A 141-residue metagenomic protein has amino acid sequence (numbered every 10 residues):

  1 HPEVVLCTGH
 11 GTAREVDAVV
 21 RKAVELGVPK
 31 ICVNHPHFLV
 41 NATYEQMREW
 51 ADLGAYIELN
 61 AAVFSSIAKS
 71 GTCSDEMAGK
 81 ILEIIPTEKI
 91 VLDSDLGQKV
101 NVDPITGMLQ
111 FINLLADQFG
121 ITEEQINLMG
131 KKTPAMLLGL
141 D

Functional and structural regions predicted by a protein language model:
H1, A23-V24, Q46-G54, G79-T87: Acidic (Asp/Glu)-rich catalytic clusters
H1-A42: Divalent metal-binding pocket/active-site signature
L6-T8, I31-N34, A55-L59, I90-S94: Hydrophobic faces of well-ordered beta-strands that scaffold small-molecule active sites in alpha/beta enzyme cores
G11, P36-F38, N60-F64, D95-K99: Active-site beta-loop-alpha junctions enriched in small/polar residues
F38-A42, S65-T72: Acidic-and-aromatic substrate-binding clefts and catalytic sites of carbohydrate-active enzymes
E45, G71-K80, T106-F111: Charged helix-capping and loop-helix junction motifs
T87-P104: Short acidic/histidine-rich active-site segments
G107-D141: Mid-to-C-terminal alpha-helical segments outside catalytic/metal-binding sites
